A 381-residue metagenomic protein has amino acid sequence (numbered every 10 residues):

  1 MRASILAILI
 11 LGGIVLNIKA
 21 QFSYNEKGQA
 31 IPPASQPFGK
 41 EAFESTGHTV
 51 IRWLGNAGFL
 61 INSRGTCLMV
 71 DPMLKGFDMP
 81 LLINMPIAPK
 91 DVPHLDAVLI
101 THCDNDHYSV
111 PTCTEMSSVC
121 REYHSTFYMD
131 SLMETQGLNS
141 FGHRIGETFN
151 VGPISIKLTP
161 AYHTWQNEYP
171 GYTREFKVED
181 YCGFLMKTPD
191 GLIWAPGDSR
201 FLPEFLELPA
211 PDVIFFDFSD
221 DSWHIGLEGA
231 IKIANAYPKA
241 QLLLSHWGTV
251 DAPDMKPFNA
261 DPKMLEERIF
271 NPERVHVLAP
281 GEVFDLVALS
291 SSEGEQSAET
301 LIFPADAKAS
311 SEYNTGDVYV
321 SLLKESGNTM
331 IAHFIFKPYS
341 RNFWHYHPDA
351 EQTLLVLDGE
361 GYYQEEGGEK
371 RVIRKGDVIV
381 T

Functional and structural regions predicted by a protein language model:
P33-F43, L54, L60-C103, V110-E115 (+2 more regions): Pre-active-site segment of Zn-dependent metallo-hydrolases
F59, R341-F343, G359-Q364, V378: Short beta-strand segments in beta-sandwich/barrel cores
G137-E147, I231, N235-G294: Binuclear metal-ion centers of metallo-dependent hydrolases, dominated by the metallo-beta-lactamase
Q166-A236: Active-site-proximal loop/helix segments of hydrolase catalytic cores
S291-M330, F343: A short, N-terminal "cap"/entry segment at the start of jelly-roll beta-barrel domains of the cupin/DSBH fold
A332-H347: Conserved short histidine dyad/triad with adjacent acidic residue
D349-G361, E366: Glycine- and acidic-residue-biased ligand/ion/polar-headgroup-sensing regions
G368-T381: Short acidic-glycine-tyrosine-enriched beta hairpin
